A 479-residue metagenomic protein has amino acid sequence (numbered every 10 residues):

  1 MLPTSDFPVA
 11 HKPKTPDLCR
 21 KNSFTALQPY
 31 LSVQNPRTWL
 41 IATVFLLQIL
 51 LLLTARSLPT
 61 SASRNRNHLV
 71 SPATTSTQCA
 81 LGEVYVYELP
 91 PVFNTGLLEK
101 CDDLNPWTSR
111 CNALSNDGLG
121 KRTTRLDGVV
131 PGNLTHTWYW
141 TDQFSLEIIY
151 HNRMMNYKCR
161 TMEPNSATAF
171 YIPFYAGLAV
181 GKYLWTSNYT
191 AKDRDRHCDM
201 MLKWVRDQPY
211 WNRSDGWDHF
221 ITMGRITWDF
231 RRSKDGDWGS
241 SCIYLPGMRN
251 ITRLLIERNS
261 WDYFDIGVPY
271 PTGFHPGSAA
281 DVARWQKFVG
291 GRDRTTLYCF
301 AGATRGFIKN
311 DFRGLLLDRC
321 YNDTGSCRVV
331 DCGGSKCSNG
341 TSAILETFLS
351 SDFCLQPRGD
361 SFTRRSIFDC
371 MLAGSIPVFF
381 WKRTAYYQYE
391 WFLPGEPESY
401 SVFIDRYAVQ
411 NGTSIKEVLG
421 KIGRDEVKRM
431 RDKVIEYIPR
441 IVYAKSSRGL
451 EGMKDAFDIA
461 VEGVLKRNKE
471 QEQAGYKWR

Functional and structural regions predicted by a protein language model:
L2-F7, D17, T25-R365, A373 (+7 more regions): Nucleotide-sugar donor-binding catalytic core of glycosyltransferases
P13-R20: Short, low-complexity, intrinsically disordered N-terminal segments
I376: Residue-level detector of anion-binding/catalytic polar loops
